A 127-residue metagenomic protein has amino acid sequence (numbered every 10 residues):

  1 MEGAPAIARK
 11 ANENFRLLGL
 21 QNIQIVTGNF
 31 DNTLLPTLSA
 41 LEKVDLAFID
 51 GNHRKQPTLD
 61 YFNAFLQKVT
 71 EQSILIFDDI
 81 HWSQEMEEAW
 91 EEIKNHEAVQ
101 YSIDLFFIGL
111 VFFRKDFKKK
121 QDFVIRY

Functional and structural regions predicted by a protein language model:
M1-Y127: S-adenosylmethionine/decaboxylated-SAM
